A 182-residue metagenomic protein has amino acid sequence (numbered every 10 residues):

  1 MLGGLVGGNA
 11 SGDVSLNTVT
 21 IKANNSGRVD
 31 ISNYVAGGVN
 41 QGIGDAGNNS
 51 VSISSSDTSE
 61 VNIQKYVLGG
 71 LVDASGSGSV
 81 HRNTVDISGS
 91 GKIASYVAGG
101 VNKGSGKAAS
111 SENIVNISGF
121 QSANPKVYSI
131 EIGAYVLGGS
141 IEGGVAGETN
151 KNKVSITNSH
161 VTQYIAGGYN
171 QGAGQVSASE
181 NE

Functional and structural regions predicted by a protein language model:
M1-Y34, V39-Y66, L71-Y96, V101-Y164 (+1 more regions): Surface-exposed loop/turn motifs in large extracellular/passenger domains
